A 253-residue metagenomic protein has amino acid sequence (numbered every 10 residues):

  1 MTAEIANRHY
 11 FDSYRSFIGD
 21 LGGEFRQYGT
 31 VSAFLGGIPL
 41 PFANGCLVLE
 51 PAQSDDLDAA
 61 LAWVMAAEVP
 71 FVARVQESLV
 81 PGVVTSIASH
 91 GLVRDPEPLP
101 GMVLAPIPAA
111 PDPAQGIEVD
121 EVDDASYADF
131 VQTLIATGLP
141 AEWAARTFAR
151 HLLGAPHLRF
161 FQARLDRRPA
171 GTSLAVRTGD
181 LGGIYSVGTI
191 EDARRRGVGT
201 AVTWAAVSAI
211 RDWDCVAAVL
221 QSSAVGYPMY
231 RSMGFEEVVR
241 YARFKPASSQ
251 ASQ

Functional and structural regions predicted by a protein language model:
M1-A66, L79: N-terminal charged segments
F25-Y28, G82, S86-V93, H157-S173: Conserved beta-hairpin
P51-D124, S222, F244-P246: Acyl-donor-binding surface of acyltransferase catalytic domains
S54-L61, S186-E191, R195-D212, S232: Conserved acetyl-CoA-binding loop-helix of GNAT-fold acetyltransferases
I87, Y230, F235: Conserved active-site tyrosine of GNAT-family acetyltransferases
D124-A136: A short, well-structured alpha-helix characteristic of acyl/acetyltransferase catalytic modules
A141-I190: A conserved beta-strand-loop-helix scaffold within acyl/acetyltransferase catalytic domains
T203, A224-P228, S248: Short glycine/proline-centered loop/turn elements that form peptide/ligand docking sites
